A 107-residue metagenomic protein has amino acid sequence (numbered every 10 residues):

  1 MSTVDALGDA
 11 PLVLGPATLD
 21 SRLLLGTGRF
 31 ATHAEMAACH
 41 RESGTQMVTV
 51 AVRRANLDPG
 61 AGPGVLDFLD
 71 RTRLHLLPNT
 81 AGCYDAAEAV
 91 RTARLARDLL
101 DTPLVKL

Functional and structural regions predicted by a protein language model:
M1-G26, G64: N-terminal amphipathic alpha-helix/helix-capping segment at the start of soluble metabolic enzymes
G15-T18, H40-E42, F68-D70, R97-D98: Solvent-exposed alpha-helices and their adjacent loops that cap or buttress functional pockets in soluble metabolic
L19-T32, P78-A87: Active-site mouth loops of central-metabolism enzymes
S21, T27-G28, H40-S43, T49-V50: N-terminal phosphate-binding or glycine-rich loops at protein starts, especially the Walker A/P-loop of NTPases
G26, A34-C39, P59-G62: Short, glycine/acidic-enriched capping/hinge loops at junctions between secondary-structure elements
F30-R41, A87-L95: Short, acidic/polar
M47-L107: Active-site beta->alpha loop and helix N-cap motifs at the rims of alpha/beta catalytic domains
